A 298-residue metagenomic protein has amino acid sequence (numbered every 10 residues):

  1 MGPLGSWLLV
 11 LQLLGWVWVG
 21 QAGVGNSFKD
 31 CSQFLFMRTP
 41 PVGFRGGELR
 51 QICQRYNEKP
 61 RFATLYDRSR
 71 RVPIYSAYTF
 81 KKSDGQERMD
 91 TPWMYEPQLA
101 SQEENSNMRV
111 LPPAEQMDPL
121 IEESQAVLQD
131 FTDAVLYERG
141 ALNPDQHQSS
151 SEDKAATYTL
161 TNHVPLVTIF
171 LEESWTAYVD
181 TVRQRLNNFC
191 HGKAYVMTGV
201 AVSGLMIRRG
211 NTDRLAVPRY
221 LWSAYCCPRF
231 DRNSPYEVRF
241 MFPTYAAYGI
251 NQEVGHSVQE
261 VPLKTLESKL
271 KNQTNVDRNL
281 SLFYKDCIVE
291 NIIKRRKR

Functional and structural regions predicted by a protein language model:
M1-L4, R296-R298: A positional/structural detector of protein chain ends, strongest at the extreme C-terminus and weakly at the extreme
P3-A22: Cleavable N-terminal signal peptides of Sec/SRP-targeted secreted and luminal proteins
W18-F34, L120-Q125, S150-K154: Short low-complexity stretches enriched in small and charged residues
Q21-S76: Signal-peptide-cleavage-adjacent N-terminal segments of secreted and extracellular proteins
G23, K29-R38, R45-R50, R109-M117 (+3 more regions): N-terminal start-of-chain detector that recognizes signal peptides and the immediate post-cleavage beginning
C31, I52-C53, W93, T181-Q184 (+1 more regions): Generic hydrophobic, helix-prone segments enriched in Leu/Val/Ile
Y56-E138: Short, His- and charge-rich active-site/binding loops that engage polyanionic ligands
M117-R298: Domain-level detector of nuclease and nuclease-like folds in predominantly extracellular/periplasmic contexts
